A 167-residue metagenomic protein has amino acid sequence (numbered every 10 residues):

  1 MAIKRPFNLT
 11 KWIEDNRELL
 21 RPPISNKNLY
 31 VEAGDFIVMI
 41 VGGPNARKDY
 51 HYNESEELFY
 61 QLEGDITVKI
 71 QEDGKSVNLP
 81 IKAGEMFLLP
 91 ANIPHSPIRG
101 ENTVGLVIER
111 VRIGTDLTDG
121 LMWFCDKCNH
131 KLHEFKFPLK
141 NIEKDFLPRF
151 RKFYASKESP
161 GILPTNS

Functional and structural regions predicted by a protein language model:
M1-Y60, D65-M86, P94-S167: Jelly-roll (double-stranded beta-helix
